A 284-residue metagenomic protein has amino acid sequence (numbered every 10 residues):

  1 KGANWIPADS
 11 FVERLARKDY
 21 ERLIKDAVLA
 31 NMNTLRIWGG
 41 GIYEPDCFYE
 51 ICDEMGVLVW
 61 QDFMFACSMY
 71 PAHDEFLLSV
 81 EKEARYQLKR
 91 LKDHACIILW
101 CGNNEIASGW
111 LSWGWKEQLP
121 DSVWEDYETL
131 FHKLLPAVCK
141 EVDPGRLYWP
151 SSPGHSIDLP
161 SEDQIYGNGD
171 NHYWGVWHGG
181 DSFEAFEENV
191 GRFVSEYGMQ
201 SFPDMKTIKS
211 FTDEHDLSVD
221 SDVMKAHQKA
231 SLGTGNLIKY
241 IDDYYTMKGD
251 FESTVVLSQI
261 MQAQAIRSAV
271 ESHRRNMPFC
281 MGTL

Functional and structural regions predicted by a protein language model:
K1-S68, L77-L99, K225, A230-I266: Active-site-adjacent substrate/metal-binding segments within catalytic domains of carbohydrate-active enzymes
V12-L15, C47-F48, W110-W113, D204-K206: Short, solvent-exposed loop/turn and secondary-structure capping segments
E21-R22, A84-L88, L135, G179-D181 (+1 more regions): A generic local structural motif
W38, E125, E184: Short, charged/polar micro-motifs that form catalytic or ligand-binding hotspots
G41-Y43, F65-C67, I106, G154 (+1 more regions): Active-site-proximal loop/turn and secondary-structure-junction residues that shape catalytic pockets, frequently
I51-G56, M69-Q164, M261-Q264: Active-site neighborhood of glycoside hydrolase catalytic domains
V59-W60, N103, V194: Generic enzyme active-site microenvironment
W100, L130, A137-K140, L147-L284: Substrate-binding clefts and catalytic carboxylate motifs of secreted carbohydrate-active enzymes
